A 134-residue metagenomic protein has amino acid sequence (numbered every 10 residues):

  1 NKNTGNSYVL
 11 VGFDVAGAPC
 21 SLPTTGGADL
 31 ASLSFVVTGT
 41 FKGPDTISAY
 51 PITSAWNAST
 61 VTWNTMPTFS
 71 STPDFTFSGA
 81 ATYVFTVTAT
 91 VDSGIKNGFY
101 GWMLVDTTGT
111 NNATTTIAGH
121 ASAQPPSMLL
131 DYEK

Functional and structural regions predicted by a protein language model:
N1-T40: A short beta-strand-loop element at or near the start of a globular domain
V9, D29, D45-I47, P126: Short beta-strand/loop motifs in extracellular/secreted proteins, especially within beta-sandwich accessory domains
F13, A31-L33, A49, F85 (+1 more regions): Residue-level detector of buried hydrophobic side-chain packing in well-ordered secondary-structure elements
F13-G17, V87, L104: Hydrophobic residues in beta-strands and at strand termini
P19, P23-T25, F77-T82, N111-I117: Surface-exposed ligand/attachment interfaces on beta-rich extracellular proteins
C20-D29, V91-G101: Short glycine/proline/serine/threonine-rich loop/turn segments at secondary-structure transition edges
V37-Y100: Beta-strand-rich interaction/scaffold domains
D92-K134: Proprotein-processing/basic-patch segments
